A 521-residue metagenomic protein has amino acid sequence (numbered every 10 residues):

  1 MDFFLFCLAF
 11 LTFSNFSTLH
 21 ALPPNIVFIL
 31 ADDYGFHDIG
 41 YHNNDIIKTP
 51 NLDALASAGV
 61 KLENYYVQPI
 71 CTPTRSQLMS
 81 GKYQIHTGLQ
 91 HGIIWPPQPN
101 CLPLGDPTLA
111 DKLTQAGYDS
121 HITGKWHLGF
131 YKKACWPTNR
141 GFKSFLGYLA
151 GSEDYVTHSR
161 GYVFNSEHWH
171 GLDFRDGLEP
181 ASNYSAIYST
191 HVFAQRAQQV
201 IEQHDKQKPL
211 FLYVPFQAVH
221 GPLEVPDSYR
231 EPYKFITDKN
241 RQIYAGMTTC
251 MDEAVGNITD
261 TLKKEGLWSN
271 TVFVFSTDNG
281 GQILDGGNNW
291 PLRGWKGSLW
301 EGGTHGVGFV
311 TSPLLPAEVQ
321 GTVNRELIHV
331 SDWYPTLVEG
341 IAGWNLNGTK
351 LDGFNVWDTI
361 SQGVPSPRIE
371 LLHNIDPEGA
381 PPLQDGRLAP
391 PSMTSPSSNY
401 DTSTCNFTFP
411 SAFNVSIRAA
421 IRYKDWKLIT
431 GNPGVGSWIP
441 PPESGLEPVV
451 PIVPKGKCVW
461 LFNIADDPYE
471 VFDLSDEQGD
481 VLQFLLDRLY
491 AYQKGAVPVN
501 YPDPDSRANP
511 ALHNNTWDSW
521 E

Functional and structural regions predicted by a protein language model:
D2-F6, F16-V453, K457-W460, P468-D487 (+3 more regions): Formylglycine-dependent sulfatase
